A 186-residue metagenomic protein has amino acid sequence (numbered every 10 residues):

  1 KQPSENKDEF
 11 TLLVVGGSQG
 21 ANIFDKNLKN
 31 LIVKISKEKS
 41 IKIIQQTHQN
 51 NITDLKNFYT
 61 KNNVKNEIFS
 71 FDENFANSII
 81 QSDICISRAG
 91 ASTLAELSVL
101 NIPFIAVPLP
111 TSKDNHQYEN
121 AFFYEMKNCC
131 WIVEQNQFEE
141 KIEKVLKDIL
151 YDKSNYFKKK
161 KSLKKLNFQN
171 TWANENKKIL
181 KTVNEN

Functional and structural regions predicted by a protein language model:
P3-C85, Y118-A121, V133-I142: Donor-nucleotide binding loops and adjacent catalytic segments primarily of GT-B fold Leloir glycosyltransferases
K29, E139-E143, W172-L180: Short, amphipathic alpha-helical "lid/cap" segments that border enzyme active or binding sites
V64, I80-A95, I102-P103: Acidic donor-binding loop of glycosyltransferase active sites
F71, A91, L109-K113, Q137: Short, acidic/turn-prone active-site loops that include or flank metal/cofactor- and phosphate-binding residues
F75, T93-L97, N101-I102, A106 (+1 more regions): Short glycine/serine-rich donor-binding loops of glycosyltransferases
S87, P103-D114: Short hydrophobic beta-strand element within catalytic cores of glycosyltransferases and related nucleotide-activated
N101, Y118-C130: Acidic, glycine-centered active-site loop in nucleotide-sugar glycosyltransferases
W131, N136-N170, E185: Conserved donor-nucleotide binding/catalytic region of nucleotide-linked donor-dependent transferases
